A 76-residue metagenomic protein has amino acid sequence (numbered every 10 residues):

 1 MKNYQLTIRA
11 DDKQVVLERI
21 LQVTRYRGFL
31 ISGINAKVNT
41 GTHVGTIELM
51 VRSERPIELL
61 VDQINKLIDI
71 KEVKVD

Functional and structural regions predicted by a protein language model:
M1-D76: A conserved regulatory-domain signal marking ACT and ACT-like small-molecule sensing domains and adjacent regulatory
